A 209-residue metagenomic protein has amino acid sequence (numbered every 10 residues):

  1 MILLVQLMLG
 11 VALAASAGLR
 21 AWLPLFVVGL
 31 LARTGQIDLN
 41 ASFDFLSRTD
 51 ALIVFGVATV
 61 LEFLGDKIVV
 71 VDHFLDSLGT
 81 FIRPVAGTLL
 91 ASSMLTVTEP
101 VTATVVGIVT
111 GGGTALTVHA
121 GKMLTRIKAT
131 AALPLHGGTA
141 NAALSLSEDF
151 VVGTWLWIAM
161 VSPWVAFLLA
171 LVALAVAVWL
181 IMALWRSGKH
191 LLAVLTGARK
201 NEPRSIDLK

Functional and structural regions predicted by a protein language model:
M1-V5, L31-T49, A91-G107, A159-F167: Helix-coil boundary and interhelical linker segments in multi-pass alpha-helical membrane proteins
A12, L89-M94, K122-T130, S145 (+1 more regions): Generic transmembrane alpha-helix signature in multi-pass membrane proteins, especially transporters/channels
F55-G65, G111-K122, W179-M182: Alpha-helical transmembrane segments of multi-pass membrane proteins
V60-H73, L124-A132: C-terminal ends of transmembrane helices
H73-V85, I108: Cytoplasmic-side transmembrane-helix entry/capping segments in multi-pass membrane proteins
T80-S92, G138-T154, K200-L208: Small-residue-rich segments of transmembrane alpha-helices in multi-pass membrane proteins, especially helix faces
V85-T96, A103-T125, F150: Mid-bilayer segments of alpha-helical transmembrane spans in multi-pass integral membrane proteins that mediate
V105-V109, A129-L144: The feature identifies polytopic integral membrane transport proteins across all domains of life
